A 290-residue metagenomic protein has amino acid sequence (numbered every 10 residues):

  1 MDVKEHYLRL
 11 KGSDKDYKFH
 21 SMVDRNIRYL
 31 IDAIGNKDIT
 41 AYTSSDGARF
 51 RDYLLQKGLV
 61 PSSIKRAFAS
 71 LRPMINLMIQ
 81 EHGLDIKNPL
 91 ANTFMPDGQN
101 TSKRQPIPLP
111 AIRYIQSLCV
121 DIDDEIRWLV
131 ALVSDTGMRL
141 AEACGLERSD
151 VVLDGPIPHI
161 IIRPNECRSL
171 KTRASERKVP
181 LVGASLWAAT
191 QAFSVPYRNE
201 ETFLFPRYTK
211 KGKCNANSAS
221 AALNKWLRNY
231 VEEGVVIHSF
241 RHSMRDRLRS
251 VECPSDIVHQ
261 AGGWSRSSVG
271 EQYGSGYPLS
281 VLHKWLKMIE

Functional and structural regions predicted by a protein language model:
M1-N26, E81-H82: Short, aromatic/basic-rich helix-turn unit that serves as a nucleic-acid recognition element
Y29, K37, A41-Y42, K57-A91 (+1 more regions): N-terminal DNA-binding recognition helix of tyrosine site-specific recombinases/integrases
P61, K65, P89-L146, A174 (+1 more regions): Basic, Lys/Arg- and aromatic-enriched nucleic-acid-binding interface segment
N76-I86, V133-I157, S255-I257: Short, charged phosphate-coordinating catalytic segments
A131, D135, S218, S239-S265: C-terminal catalytic core of tyrosine-transesterase DNA break-rejoin enzymes
G145-A189: Conserved tyrosine-mediated DNA breakage-rejoining catalytic core shared by Y-recombinases
V182-E233: Active-site/catalytic core of tyrosine-dependent DNA strand-transfer enzymes
G262-E290: Catalytic-site neighborhood detector that most strongly recognizes the C-terminal catalytic loop/helix of tyrosine
